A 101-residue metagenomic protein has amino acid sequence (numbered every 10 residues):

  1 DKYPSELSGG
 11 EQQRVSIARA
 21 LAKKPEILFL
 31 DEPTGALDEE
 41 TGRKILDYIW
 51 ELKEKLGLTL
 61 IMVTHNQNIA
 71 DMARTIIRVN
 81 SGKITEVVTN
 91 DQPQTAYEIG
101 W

Functional and structural regions predicted by a protein language model:
D1-V79: ABC family nucleotide-binding domain
K83-W101: Conserved beta-strand-loop-alpha-helix hinge in the C-terminal portion of ABC ATPase nucleotide-binding domains
